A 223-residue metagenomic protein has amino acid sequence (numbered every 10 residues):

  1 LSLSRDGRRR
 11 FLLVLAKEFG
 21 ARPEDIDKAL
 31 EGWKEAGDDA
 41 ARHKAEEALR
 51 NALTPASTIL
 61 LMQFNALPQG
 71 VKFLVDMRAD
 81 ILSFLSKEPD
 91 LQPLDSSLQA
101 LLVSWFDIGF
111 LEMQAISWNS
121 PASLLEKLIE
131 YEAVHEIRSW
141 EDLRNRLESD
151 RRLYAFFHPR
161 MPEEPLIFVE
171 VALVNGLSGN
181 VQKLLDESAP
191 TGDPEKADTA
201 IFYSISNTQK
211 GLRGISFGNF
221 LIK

Functional and structural regions predicted by a protein language model:
L1-K223: Extended, composition-driven regions rather than compact fold-specific motifs
